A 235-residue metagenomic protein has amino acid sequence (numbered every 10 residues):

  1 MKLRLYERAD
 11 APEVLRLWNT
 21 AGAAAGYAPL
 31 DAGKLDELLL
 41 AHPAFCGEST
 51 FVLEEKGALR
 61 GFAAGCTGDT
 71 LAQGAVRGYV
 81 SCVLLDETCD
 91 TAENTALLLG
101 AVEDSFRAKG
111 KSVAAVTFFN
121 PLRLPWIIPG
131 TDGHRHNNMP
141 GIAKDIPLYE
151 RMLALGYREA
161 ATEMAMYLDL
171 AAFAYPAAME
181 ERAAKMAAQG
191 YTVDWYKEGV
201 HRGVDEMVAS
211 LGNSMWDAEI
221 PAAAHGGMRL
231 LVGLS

Functional and structural regions predicted by a protein language model:
M1-L39, V52, E163, A178-M215: Short amphipathic alpha-helix that is part of the acyltransferase structural core
D31-K34, H42, C46, Q73-A75 (+1 more regions): Basic, amphipathic N-terminal segments that precede the first structured/catalytic domain
L39-V52, G61, Q73, P221-V232: A short helix-loop-beta-strand connector motif used in the catalytic cores of GNAT acetyltransferases and, in some
V52, A58-G68, Y79, L230-S235: Conserved beta-strand in the GNAT
G74-T88, T117: Conserved acetyl-CoA binding element of GNAT-fold acetyltransferases
T91-A187: Acyl-donor-binding surface of acyltransferase catalytic domains
D194-R202, W216-S235: Compact recognition or signaling/catalytic modules
